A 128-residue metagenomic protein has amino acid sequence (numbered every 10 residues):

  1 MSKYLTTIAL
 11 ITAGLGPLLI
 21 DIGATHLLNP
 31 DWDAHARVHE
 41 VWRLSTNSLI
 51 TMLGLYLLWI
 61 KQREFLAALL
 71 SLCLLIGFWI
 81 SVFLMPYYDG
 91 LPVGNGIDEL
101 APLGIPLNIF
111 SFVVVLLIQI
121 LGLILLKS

Functional and structural regions predicted by a protein language model:
M1-I8, R63, L107-F110, L126-S128: N-terminal membrane topogenic signal
T12-A24: Alpha-helical transmembrane segments of multi-pass membrane proteins
G16-P17, H35-L55, I76: Core segments of alpha-helical transmembrane spans in multipass integral membrane proteins
I22-A36, G90-L100: Membrane-interface interhelical loops and short amphipathic "cap" helices that link adjacent transmembrane segments
N47, L69-P86, V113-L117: Hydrophobic alpha-helical membrane segments
M52-A67: Juxtamembrane helix-break-helix junctions at the cytosolic face of small multi-pass alpha-helical membrane proteins
D98-V114: Individual transmembrane alpha-helices with interfacial aromatic-anchor signatures
V113-S128: Membrane-water interface at the C-terminal end of transmembrane alpha helices
